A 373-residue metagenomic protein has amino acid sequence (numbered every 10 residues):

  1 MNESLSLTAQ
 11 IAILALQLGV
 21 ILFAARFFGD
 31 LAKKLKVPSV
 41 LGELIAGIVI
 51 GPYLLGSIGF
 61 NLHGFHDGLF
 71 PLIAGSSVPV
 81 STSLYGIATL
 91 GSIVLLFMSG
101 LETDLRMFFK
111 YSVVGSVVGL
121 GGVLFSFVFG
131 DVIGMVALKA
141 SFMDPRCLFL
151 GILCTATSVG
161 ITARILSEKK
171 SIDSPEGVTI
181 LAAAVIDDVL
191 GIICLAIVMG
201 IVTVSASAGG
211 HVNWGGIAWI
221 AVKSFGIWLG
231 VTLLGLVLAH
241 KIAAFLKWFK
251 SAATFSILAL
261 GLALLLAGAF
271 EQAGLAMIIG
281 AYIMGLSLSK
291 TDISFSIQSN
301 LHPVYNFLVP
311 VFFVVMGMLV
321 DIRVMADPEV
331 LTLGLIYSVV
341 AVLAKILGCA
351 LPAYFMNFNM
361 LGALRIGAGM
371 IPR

Functional and structural regions predicted by a protein language model:
M1-R373: Transmembrane helical cores of multi-pass secondary ion antiporters/exchangers
